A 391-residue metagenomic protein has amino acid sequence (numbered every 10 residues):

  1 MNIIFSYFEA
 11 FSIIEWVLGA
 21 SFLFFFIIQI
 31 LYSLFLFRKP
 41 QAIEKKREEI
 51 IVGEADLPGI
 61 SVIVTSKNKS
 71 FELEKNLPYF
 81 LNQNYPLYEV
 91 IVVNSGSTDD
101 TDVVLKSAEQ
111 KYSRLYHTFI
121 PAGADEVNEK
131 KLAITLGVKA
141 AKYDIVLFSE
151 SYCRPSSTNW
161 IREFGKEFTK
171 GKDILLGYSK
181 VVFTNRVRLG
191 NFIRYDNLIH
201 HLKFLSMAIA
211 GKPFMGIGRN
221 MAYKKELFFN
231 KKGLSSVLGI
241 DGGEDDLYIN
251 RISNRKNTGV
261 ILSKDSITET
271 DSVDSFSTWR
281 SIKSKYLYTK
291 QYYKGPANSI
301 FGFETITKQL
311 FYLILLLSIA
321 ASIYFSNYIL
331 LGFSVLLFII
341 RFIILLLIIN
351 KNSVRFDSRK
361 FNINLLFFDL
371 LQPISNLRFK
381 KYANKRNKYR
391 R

Functional and structural regions predicted by a protein language model:
M1-G53, I349: N-terminal membrane-anchoring/stem segments of glycan-assembly enzymes
P58-S61, E89: Cell-envelope/extracellular polymer assembly enzymes that use nucleotide-activated donors
K69-N82: Short, well-formed alpha-helical segments that are part of the catalytic scaffolds of diverse glycosyltransferases
Y79, P86, N94-V104, A122 (+1 more regions): A conserved acidic beta->alpha catalytic loop
F119-E129, A133, G137, E163-S235 (+2 more regions): Long helical/loop segments within the catalytic core of UDP-sugar-dependent glycosyltransferases, especially the large
Y143-R154: Short beta-strand-to-loop acidic/aromatic patch adjacent to the donor-nucleotide binding site
F168, I174-I199, F229, S235-I300: Catalytic donor/gating beta->alpha subdomain of glycosyltransferases that bind UDP-sugars
K308-N387: Membrane-embedded multi-pass helical conduit in multi-pass membrane proteins, especially envelope-biosynthetic
